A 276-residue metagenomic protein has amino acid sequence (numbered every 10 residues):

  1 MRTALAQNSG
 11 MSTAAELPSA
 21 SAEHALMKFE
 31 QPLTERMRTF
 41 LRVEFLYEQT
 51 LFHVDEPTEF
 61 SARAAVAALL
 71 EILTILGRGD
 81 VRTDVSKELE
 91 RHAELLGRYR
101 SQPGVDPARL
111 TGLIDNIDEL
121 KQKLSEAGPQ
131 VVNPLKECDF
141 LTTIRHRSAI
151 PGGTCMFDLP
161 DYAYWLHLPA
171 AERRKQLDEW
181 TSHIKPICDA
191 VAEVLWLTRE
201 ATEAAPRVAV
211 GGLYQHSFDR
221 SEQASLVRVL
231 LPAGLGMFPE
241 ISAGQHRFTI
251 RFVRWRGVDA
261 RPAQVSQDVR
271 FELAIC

Functional and structural regions predicted by a protein language model:
R2-P32: Eukaryotic low-complexity, non-globular regulatory regions
A20-H24, F45-H53, L69, E94-R98 (+1 more regions): Short, charged/polar, low-complexity loop and linker segments that flank or interrupt alpha-helical bundles
L26-K87: N-terminal ordered "arm"
F29, D55-T58, R82, P103-L110 (+3 more regions): Alpha-helical rod/repeat scaffolding segments in eukaryotic adaptors/tethers and long-chain four-helix cytokines
E35-R38, R42-F45, Q49, A64-E71 (+7 more regions): Charged, amphipathic alpha-helical oligomerization/scaffolding segments
G77-D139: Hydrophobic/aromatic-rich structural module bridging two neighboring secondary-structure elements via a short loop
L120-S225: Charged, well-structured binding/catalytic surfaces in domain cores that contact anionic ligands
Q223-C276: Extended, charged low-complexity segments that frequently continue into or abut oligomerization scaffolds
